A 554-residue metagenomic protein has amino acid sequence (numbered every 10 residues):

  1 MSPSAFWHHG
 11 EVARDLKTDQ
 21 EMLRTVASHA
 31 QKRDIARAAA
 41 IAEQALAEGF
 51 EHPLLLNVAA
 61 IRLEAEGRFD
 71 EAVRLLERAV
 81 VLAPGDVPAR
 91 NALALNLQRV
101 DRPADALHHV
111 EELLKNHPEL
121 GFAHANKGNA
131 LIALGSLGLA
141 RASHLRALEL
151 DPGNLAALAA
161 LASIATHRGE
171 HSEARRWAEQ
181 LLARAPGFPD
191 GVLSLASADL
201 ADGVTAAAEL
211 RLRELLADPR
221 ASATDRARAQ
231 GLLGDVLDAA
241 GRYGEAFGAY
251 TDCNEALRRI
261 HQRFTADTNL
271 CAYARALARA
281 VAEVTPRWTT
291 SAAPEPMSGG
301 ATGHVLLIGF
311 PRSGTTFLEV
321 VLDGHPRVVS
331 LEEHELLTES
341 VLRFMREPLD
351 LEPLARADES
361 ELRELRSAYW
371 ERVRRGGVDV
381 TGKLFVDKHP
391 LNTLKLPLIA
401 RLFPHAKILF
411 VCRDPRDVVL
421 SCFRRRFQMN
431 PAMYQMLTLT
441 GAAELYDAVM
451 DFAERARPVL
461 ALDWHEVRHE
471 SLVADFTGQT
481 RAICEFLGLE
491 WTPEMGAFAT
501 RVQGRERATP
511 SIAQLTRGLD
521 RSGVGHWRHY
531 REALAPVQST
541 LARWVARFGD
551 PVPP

Functional and structural regions predicted by a protein language model:
M1-G376: Alpha-helical solenoid repeat scaffolds of the TPR/TPR-like class and their adjacent stem/linker regions that mediate
W177, T205-L216, R220, A227-S298 (+6 more regions): PAPS-dependent sulfotransferases, especially Golgi type II membrane carbohydrate sulfotransferases
L307-G309, V320, E332, L384-H389 (+4 more regions): Short beta-strand segments
D323-H325, E347, L402-H405, F427-Q428: Glycine-rich, phosphate-binding/catalytic loops in enzymes
E335-L337, P415-V418, L472-V473: Conserved nucleotide-binding/hydrolysis micro-motifs of P-loop NTPases
T381-F385, L398: Conserved adenosyl
K395: Long C-terminal interaction/binding lobes of large macromolecular proteins
I399-F423: Conserved phosphate-donor/acceptor-positioning beta-strand/loop module used by diverse small-molecule
